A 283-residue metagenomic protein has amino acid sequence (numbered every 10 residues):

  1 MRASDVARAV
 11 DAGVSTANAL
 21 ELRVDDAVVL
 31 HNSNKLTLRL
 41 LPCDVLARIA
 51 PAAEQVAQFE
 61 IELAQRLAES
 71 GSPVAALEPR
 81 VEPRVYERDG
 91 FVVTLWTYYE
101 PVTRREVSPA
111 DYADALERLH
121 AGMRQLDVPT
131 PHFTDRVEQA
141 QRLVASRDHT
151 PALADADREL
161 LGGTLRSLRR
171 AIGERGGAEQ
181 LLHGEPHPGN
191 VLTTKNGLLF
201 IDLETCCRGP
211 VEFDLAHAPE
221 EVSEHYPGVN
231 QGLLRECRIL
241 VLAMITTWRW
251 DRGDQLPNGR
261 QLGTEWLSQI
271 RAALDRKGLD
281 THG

Functional and structural regions predicted by a protein language model:
M1-V24: Juxta-kinase regulatory segment immediately upstream of eukaryotic protein kinase catalytic domains
V6, V10, R48-D89, E100 (+1 more regions): A conserved alpha-helical element in kinase catalytic cores
N18-L41: ATP-binding glycine-rich phosphate-binding loop
C43, G90-E106, A140-A152, A243-Q261: A glycine-centered beta->alpha junction motif in the catalytic cores of kinase/phosphotransferase enzymes
V102-E159, E179: A cross-family kinase active-site recognition segment
A178-H183, P188: Catalytic-loop of the protein kinase fold
Q180-L181, T193-R238: Active-site Asp-x-Gly
E220, Y226-G283: Helix-rich C-terminal or lid/interface subdomains of diverse kinases
